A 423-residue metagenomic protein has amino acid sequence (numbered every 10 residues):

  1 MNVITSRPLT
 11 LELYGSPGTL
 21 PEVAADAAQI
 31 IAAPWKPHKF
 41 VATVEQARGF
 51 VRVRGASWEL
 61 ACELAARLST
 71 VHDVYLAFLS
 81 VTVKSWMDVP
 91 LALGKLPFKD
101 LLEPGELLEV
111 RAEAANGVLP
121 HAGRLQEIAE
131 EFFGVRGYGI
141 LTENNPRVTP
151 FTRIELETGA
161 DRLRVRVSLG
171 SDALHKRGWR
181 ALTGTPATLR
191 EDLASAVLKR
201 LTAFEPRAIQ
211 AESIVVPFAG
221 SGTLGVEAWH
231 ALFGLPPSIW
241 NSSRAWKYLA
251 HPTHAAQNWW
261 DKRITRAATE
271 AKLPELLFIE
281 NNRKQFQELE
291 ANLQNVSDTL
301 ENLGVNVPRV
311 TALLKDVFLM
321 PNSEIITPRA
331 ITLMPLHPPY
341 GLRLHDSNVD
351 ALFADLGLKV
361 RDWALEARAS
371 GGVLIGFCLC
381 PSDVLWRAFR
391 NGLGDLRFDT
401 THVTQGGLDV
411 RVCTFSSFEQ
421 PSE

Functional and structural regions predicted by a protein language model:
N2-P150, F204: Non-catalytic nucleic-acid substrate-recognition regions in nucleic-acid-modifying enzymes
T10-G18, L273-E275, I279-N292, L344-P421: Conserved Class I SAM-dependent methyltransferase catalytic core
A24-A32, A122-A129, E290-D298, V384-R397: Short, aromatic/basic amphipathic alpha-helical patches
F133-G134, Y138-I140, N144-P150, I154-R177: Catalytic cores of enzyme domains
V165-T202: SAM-dependent Rossmann-like transferase core, predominantly class I methyltransferases with a strong bias toward
L189-F318: Conserved S-adenosyl-L-methionine
N322-M334: A short acidic, Gly/Pro-enriched loop at the edge of an enzyme's catalytic core that lines a small-molecule cofactor
T332-R343: A short SAM/SAH-binding and catalytic strip from SAM-dependent methyltransferases
